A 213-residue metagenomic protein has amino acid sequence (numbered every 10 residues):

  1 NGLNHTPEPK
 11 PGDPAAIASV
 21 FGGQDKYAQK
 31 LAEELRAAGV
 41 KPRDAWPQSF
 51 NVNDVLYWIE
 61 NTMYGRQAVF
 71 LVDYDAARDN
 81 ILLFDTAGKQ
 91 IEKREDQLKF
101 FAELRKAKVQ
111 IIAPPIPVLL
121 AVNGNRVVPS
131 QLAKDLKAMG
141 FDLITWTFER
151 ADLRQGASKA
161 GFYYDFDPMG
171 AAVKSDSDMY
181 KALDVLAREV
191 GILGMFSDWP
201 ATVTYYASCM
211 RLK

Functional and structural regions predicted by a protein language model:
N1-K213: Catalytic cores of phosphodiester-bond hydrolases, prominently lipid phosphodiesterases
